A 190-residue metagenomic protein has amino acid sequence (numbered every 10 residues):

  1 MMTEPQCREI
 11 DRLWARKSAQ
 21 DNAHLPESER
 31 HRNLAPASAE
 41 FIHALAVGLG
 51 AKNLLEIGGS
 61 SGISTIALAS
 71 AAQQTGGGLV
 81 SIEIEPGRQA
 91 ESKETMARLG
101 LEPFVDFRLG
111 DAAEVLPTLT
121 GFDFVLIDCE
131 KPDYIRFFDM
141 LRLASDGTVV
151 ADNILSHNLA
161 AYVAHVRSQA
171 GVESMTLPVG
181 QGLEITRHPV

Functional and structural regions predicted by a protein language model:
M1-F124, K131-T148, I154-V190: A short alpha-helical cap/connector motif
